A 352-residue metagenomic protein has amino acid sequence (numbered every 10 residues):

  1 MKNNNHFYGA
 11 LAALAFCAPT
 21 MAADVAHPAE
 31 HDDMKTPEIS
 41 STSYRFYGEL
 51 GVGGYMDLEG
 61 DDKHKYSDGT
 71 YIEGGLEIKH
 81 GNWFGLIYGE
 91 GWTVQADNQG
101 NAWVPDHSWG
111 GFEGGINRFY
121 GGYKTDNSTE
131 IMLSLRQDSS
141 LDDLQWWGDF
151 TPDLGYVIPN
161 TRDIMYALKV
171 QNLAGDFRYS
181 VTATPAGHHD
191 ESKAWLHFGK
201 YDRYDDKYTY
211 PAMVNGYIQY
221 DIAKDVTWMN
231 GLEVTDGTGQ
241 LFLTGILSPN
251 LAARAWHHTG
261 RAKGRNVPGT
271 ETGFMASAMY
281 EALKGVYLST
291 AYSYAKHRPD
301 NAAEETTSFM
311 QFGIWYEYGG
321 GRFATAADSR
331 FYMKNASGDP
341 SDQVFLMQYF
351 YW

Functional and structural regions predicted by a protein language model:
K2-Y47: N-terminal periplasmic/intermembrane-space "pro-region" immediately following the signal or transit peptide
P37-E49, K65-H188, Q219-Y220: Outer membrane beta-barrel
S40, K79-N82, K124-N127, Q171-D176 (+6 more regions): Outer-membrane beta-barrel strand-turn architecture
T42, M56, K63-I72, F112-N117 (+8 more regions): Residues that define the transmembrane beta-barrel architecture of outer-membrane proteins
G48-G54, I87-G91, L133-Q137, V181-P185 (+5 more regions): Transmembrane beta-barrel strands of outer-membrane/channel proteins
G54-D62, F84, T93-Q99, S139-Q145 (+8 more regions): Gram-negative outer-membrane beta-barrel proteins
D176-S180, G199, R203-F309: Detector for outer-membrane/organellar transmembrane beta-barrel domains, recognizing the amphipathic beta-strand
G216, F312-Y318, P340-W352: Outer-membrane beta-barrel "beta-signal"
